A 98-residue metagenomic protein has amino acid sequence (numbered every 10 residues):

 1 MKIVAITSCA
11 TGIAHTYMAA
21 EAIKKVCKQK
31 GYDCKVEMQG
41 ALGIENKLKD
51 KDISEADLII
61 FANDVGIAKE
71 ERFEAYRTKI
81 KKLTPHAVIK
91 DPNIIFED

Functional and structural regions predicted by a protein language model:
K2-V4, T78-D98: Ser/Thr/Gly-rich flexible loops in soluble cytosolic domains mediating phosphotransfer, phosphorylation
A10-C27: Glycine-rich phosphate/diphosphate-binding loop of Rossmann-like nucleotide-binding domains
T11, D64-I67: Short glycine-rich anion-binding loops that position phosphate/pyrophosphate groups of nucleotides and phosphorylated
A19-I23, Y76-R77, E97: Short, solvent-exposed amphipathic alpha-helical segments in soluble enzyme and RNA/protein-processing domains
Q29-A56: N-terminal beta-loop-helix "entrance" segment that forms/cooperates in small-molecule cofactor or anionic ligand
A56-D57, R77: Short, well-ordered alpha-helix to beta-strand connector turns
E70-A75: Glycine/threonine-rich flexible loop motifs
